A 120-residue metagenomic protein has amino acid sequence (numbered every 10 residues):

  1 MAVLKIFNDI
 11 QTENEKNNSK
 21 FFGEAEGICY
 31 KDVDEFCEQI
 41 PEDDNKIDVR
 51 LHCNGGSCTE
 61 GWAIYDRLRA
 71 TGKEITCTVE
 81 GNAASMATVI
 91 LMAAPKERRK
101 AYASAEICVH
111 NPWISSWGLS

Functional and structural regions predicted by a protein language model:
M1-S120: N-terminal organellar transit peptides
